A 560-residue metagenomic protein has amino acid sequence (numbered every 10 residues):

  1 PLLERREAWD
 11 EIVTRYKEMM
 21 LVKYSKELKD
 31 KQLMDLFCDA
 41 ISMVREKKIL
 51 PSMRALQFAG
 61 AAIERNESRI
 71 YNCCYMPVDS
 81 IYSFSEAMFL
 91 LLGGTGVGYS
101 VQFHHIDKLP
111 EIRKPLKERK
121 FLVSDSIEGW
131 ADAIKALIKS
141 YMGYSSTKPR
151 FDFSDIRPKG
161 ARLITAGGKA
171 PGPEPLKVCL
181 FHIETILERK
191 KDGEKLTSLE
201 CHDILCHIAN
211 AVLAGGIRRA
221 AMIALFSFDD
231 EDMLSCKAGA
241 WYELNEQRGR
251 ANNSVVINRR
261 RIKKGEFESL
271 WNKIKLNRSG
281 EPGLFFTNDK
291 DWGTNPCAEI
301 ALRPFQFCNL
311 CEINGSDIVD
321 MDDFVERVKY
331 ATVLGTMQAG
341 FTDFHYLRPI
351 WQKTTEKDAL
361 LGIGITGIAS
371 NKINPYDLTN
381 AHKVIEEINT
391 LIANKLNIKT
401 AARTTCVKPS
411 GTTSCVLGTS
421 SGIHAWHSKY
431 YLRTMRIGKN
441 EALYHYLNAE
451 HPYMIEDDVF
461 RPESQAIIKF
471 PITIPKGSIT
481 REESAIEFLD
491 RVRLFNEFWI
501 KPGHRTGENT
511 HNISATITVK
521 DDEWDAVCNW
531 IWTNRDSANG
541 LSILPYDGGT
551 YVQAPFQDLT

Functional and structural regions predicted by a protein language model:
P1-T560: Extended catalytic cores of very large enzyme megasubunits
